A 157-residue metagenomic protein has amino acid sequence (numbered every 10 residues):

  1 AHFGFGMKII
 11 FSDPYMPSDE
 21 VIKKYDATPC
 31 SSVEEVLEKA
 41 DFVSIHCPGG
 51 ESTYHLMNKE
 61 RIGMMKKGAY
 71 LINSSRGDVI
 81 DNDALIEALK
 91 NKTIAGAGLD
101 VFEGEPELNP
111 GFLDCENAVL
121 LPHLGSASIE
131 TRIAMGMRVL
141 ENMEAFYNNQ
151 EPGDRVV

Functional and structural regions predicted by a protein language model:
A1-K67: Rossmann-like dinucleotide/phosphate-binding beta-alpha-beta segment
G68-V157: Rossmann-like dinucleotide-binding domain for NAD(H)/NADP(H)
